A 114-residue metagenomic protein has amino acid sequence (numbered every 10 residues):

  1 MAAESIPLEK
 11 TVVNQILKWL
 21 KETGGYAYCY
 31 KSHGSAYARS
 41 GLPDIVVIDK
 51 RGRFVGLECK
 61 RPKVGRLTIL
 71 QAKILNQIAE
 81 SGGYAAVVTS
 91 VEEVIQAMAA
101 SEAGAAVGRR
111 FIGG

Functional and structural regions predicted by a protein language model:
M1-G114: Catalytic phosphate/metal-binding cores of nucleic-acid and nucleotide-processing enzymes, i.e., regions that mediate
